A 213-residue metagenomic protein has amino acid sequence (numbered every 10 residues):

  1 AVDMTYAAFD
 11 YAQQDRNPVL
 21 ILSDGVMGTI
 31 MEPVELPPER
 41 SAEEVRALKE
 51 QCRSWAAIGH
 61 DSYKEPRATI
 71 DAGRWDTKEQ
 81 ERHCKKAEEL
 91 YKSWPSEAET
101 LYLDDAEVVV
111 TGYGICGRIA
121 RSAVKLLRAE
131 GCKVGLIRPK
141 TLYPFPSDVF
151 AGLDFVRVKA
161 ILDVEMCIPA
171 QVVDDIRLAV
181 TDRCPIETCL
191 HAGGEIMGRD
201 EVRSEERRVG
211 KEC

Functional and structural regions predicted by a protein language model:
A1-G25, G198: Conserved thiamine diphosphate
M4-Y6, I30-P37, S41, V173-D175 (+1 more regions): Short acidic, glycine/serine/threonine-rich loops at helix termini
Y6-A8, V110, R138, L162 (+1 more regions): Buried hydrophobic positions in well-ordered alpha/beta secondary-structure cores of metabolic enzymes
Y6-Y11, L36-E39, S122-E130, A151-F155 (+1 more regions): Short, solvent-exposed amphipathic alpha-helical segments in soluble enzyme and RNA/protein-processing domains
R16-T100: Conformationally flexible catalytic loops at phosphate/diphosphate-handling active centers
S23-I30, G114-C116, I168, G193-G194: Glycine-rich beta-alpha junction loops
T100-C132, I137, Y143-V149: Redox- and metal-dependent alpha/beta enzyme cores, enriched for Fe-S-associated oxidoreductases and cofactor-handling
V164-K211: Peripheral docking tails and interdomain loops at the edges of cofactor- or intermediate-handling domains
